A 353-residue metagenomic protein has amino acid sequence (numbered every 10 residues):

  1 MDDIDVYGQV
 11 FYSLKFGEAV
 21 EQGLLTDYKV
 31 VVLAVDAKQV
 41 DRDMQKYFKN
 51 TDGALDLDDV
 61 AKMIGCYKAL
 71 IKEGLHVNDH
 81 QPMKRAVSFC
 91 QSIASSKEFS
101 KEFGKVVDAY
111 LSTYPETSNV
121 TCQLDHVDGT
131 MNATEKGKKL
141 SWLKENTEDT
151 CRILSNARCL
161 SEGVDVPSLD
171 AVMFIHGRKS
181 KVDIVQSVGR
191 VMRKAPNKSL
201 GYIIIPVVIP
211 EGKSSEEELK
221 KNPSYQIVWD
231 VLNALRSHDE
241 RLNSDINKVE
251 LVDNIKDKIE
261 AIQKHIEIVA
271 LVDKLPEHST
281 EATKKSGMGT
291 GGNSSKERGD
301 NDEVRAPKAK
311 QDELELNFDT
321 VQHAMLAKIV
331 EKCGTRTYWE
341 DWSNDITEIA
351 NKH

Functional and structural regions predicted by a protein language model:
M1-V6: Short regulatory helix/loop adjacent to the ATP-binding pocket of P-loop NTPases
Y7-Q9, L25-K29, V120-Q123, P167-A171 (+1 more regions): Short glycine-/polar-rich loops that comprise or flank the Walker A/P-loop and associated switch/sensor motifs
G8-A94: Conserved interdomain linker/interface between the two RecA-like ATPase lobes of SF2 helicase motors
Q39-R42, K97, G212-S214, L242: Intrinsically disordered, low-complexity acidic/polar segments
K46-F48, K101-G104, S187-V188: "Short basic amphipathic alpha-helical interaction patches in structured regions
A54-N156, R178: Conserved C-terminal RecA-like helicase domain
D58-N78, S214-N351: Long, largely alpha-helical accessory region at the distal end of helicase-like NTP-driven motors
V127-K248: Conserved RecA-like P-loop NTPase helicase motor core
